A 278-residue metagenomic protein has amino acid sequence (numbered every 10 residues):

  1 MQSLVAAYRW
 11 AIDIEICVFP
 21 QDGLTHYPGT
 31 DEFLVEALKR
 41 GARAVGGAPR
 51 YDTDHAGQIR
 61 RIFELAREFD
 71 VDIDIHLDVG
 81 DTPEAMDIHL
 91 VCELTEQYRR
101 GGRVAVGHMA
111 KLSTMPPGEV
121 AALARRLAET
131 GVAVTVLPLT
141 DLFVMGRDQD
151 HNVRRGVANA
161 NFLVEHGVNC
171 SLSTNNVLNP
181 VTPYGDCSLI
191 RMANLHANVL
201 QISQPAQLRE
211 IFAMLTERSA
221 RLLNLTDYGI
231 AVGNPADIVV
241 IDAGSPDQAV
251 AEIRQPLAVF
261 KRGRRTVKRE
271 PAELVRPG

Functional and structural regions predicted by a protein language model:
M1-W10, H26-A133, D150-L172, Y228: Histidine/acidic residue-rich metal-binding segments in metalloenzymes
A11-F19: Short beta-strand/loop segments at the ligand-binding rim of alpha/beta enzyme cores
P20-T25: Flexible, acidic/His-enriched mid-domain "rim/lid" segments that flank
P49, L77-V79, H108-A110, V136-T140 (+4 more regions): Active-site proximal loops enriched in glycine and acidic residues that flank catalytic Cys/His/Asp and coordinate
T53-D54, D81-P83, L142-V144, S173 (+2 more regions): Short secondary-structure capping/turn micro-motifs that flank functional sites
D72, E93-V104, V144, R154-A243: His/Asp/Glu-enriched, well-ordered alpha-helical/loop segment that forms or immediately abuts the divalent-metal
A133, T140-L142, G146: Active-site clefts of carbohydrate-active enzymes
R221, V232-G278: C-terminal cap of metal-dependent C-N hydrolases
